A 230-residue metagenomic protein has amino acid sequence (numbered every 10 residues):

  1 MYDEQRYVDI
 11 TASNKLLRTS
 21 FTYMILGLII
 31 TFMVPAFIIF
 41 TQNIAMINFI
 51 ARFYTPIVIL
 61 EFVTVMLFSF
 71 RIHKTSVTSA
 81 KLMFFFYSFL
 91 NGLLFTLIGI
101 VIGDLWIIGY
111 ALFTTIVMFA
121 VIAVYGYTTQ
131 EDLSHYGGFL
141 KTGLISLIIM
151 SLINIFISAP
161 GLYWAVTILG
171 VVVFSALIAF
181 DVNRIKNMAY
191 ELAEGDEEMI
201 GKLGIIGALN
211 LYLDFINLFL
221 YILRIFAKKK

Functional and structural regions predicted by a protein language model:
M1-K230: A hydrophobic alpha-helical transmembrane-helix feature that marks the membrane cores and membrane-interface segments
